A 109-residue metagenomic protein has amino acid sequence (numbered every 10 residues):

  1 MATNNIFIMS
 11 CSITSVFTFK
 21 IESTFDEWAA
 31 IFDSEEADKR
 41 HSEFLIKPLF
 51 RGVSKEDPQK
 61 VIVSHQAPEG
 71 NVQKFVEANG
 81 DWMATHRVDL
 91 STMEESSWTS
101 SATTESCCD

Functional and structural regions predicted by a protein language model:
M1-D109: Short S/T/G/P-rich N-terminal loop/turn motif that feeds into the first structured element of a domain
